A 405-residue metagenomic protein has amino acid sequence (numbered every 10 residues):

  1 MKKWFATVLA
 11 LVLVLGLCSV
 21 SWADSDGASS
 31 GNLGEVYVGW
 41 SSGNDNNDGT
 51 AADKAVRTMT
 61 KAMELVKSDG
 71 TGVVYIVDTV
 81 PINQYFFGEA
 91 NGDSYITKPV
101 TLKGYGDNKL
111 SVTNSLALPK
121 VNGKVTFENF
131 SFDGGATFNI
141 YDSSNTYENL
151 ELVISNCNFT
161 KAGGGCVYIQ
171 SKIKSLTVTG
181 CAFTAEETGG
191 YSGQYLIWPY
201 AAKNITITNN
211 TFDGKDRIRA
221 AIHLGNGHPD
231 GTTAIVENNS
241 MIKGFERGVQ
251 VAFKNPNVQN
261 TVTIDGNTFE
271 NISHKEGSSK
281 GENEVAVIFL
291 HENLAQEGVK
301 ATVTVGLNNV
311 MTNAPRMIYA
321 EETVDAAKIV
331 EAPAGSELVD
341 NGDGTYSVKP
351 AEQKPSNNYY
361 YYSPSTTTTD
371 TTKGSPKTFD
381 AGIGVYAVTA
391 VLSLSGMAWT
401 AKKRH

Functional and structural regions predicted by a protein language model:
W22-K61, D380: Right-handed parallel beta-helix/beta-solenoid
M63, G70-V100, Y105-L116, F132: N-terminal extracellular ligand-recognition/capping segment immediately after the signal peptide
Q84-D93, S111-P119, D133-E148, K161-S171 (+5 more regions): Extracellular beta-strand/beta-solenoid scaffold signature
T97-V100, K120-G123, F127, Y147-N149 (+12 more regions): Parallel beta-helix/beta-solenoid
F130, C157, C181, N210 (+3 more regions): Consensus "Asn ladder" position of solenoid repeat domains
V285, F289-E352: Leucine-rich solenoid repeat scaffolds
S347-T378: C-terminal low-complexity, Ser/Thr- and acidic/Pro-rich disordered "stalk" regions positioned immediately N-terminal
G382-K403: A cross-kingdom C-terminal cell-surface attachment/processing module
